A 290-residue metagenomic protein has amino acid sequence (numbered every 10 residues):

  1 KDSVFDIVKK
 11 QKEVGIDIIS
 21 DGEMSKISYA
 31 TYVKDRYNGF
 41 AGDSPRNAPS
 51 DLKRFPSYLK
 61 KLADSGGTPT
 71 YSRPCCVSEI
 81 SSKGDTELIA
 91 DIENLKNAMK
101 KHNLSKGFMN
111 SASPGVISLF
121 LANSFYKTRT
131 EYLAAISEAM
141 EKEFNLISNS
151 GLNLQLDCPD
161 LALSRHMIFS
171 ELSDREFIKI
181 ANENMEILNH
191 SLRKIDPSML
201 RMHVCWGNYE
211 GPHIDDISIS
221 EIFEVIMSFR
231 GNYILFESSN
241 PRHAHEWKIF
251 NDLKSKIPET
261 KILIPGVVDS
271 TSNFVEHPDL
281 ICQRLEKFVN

Functional and structural regions predicted by a protein language model:
K1-N290: Domain-level signal for soluble alpha/beta catalytic cores
